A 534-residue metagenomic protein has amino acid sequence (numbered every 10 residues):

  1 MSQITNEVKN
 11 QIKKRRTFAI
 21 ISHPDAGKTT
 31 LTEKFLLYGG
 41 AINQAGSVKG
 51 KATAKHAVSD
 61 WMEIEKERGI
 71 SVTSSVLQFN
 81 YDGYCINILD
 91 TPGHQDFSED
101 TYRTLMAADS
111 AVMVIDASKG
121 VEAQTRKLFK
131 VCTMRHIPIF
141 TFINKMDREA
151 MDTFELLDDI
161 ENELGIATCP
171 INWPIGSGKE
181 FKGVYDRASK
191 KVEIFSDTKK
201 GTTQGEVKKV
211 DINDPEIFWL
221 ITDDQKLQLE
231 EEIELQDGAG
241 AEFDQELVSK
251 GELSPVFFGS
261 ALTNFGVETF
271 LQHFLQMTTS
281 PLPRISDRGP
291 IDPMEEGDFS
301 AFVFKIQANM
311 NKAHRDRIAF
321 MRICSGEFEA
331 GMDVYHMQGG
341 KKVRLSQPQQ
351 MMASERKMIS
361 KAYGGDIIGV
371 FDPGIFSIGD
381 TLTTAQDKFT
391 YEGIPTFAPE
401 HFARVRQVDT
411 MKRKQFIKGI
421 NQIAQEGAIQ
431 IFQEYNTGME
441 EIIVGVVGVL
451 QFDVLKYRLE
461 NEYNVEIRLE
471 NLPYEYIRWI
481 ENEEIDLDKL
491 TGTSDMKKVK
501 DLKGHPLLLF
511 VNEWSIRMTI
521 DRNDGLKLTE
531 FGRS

Functional and structural regions predicted by a protein language model:
M1-S534: Structural and coupling elements of P-loop NTPases
